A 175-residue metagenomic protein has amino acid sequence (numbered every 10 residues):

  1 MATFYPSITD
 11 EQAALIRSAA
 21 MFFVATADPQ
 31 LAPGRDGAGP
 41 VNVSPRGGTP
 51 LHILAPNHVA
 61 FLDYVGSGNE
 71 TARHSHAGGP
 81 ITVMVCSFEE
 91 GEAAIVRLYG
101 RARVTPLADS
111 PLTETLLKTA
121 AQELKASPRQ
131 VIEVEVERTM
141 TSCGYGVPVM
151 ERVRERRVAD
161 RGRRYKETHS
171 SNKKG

Functional and structural regions predicted by a protein language model:
M1-G175: Binding-site signature for planar aromatic cofactors or substrates
